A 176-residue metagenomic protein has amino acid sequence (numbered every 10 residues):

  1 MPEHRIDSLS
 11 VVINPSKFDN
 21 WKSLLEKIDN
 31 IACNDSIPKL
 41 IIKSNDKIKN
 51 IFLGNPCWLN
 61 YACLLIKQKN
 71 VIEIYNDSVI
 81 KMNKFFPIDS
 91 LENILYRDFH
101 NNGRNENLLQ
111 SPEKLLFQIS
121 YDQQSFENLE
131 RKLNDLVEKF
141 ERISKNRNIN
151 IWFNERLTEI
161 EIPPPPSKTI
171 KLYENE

Functional and structural regions predicted by a protein language model:
M1-E176: Long, low-hydrophobicity, acidic/polar, solvent-exposed interaction domains
